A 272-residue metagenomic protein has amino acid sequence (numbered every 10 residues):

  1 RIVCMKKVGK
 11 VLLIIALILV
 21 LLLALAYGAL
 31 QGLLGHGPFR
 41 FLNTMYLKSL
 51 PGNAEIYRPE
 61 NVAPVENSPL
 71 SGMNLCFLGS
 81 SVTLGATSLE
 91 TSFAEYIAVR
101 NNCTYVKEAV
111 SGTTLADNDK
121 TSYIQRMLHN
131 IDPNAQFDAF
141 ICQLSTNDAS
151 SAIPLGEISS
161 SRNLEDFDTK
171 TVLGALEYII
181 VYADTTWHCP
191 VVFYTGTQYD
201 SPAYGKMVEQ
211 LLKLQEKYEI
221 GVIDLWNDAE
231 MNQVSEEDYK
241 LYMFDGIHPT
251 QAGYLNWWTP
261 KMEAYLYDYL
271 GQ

Functional and structural regions predicted by a protein language model:
I2-L78, V82-L89, V99, P133-Q136 (+1 more regions): N-terminal secretory targeting modules
A16, A29-L50, I56-Y57, C103 (+6 more regions): A broadly tuned "polar low-complexity/structure-edge" signature
G52-E55, L115-K120, T169: Short, flexible loop segments at the rims of nucleotide/cofactor-binding pockets, characterized by
N67, I97-V99, A183, L214: A generic structural signal for short, solvent-exposed coil/turn residues that cap or connect secondary-structure
S68-P69, N101, Y204, S235: Hydrophobic alpha-helical segments and their boundary regions
N74-C76, V82-E165: Conserved SGNH/GDSL esterase-like catalytic core that processes O-acyl groups on lipids and polysaccharides
Y123-G271: Alpha-helical cap/lid subdomain in secreted, periplasmic, or secretory-pathway luminal O-acyl-processing enzymes
